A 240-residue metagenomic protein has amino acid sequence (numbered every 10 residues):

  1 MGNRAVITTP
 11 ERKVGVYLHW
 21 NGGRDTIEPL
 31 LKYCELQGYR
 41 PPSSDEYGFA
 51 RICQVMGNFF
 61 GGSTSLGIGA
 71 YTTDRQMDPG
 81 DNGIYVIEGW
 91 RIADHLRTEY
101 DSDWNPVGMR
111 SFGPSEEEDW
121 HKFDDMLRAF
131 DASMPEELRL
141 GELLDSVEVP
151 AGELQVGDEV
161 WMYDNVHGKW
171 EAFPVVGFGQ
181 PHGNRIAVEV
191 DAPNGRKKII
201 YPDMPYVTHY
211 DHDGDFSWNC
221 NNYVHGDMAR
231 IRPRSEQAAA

Functional and structural regions predicted by a protein language model:
N3-T9: Short beta-strand scaffold segments in enzyme catalytic cores
G23-T26, G38: Catalytic phosphate/metal-binding cores of nucleic-acid and nucleotide-processing enzymes, i.e., regions that mediate
L36-E142, N219, A238-A239: Low-complexity intrinsically disordered segments
L140-V156: Mixed-charge, Lys/Arg-rich low-complexity intrinsically disordered regions
K169-Q180: Short beta-strand-centered aromatic/proline hotspots
N184-V188: Short aromatic-glycine-enriched beta-strand elements
A192-A240: Intrinsically disordered, low-complexity, charged/polar segments
